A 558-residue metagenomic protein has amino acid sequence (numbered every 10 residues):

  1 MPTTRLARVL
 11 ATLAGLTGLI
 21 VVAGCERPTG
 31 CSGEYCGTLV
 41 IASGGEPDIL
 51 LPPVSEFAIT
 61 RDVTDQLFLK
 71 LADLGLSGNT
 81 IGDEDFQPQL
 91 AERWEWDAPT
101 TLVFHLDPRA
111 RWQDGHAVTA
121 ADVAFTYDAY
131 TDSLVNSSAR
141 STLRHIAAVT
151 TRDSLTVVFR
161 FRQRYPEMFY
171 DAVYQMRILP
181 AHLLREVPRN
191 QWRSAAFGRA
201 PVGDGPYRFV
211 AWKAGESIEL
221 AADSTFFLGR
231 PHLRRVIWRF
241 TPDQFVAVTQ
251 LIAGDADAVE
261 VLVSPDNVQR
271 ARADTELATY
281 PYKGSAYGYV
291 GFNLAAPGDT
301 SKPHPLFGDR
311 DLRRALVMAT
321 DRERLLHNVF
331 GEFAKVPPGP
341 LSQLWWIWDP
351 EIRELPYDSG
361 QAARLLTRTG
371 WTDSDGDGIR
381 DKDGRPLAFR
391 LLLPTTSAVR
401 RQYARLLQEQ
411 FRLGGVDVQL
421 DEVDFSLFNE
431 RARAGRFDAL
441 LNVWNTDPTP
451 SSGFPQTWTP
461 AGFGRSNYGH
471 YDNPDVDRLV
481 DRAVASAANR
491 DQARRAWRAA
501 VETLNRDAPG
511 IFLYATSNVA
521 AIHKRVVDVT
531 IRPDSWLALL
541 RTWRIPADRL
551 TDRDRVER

Functional and structural regions predicted by a protein language model:
P28, V149-T150, V210-A221, I237-S301 (+3 more regions): Extracellular/periplasmic solute-recognition and catalytic clefts
E34, E95, H105, A139-E186: Surface-exposed binding/hinge segments that line and control ligand-binding clefts or catalytic entry sites
A42-A98, D128, V202-D204: N-terminal lobe/hinge region of extracytoplasmic solute-binding protein
L76-I81, Y174-P231, R235, F245-V246 (+3 more regions): Gly/Pro-rich hinge or "lid" segments in bacterial periplasmic/extracellular proteins
E92-N136, R152, V158-R160, W238 (+2 more regions): Aromatic- and charge-enriched surface segment that lines or borders ligand/interaction sites
T119-T126, S154-R160, G205-P206, L233-R235 (+4 more regions): Alpha-helical secondary-structure segments
A195-G198, D223-R270, R405-E409, G415-Q419 (+1 more regions): Ligand-site clamp/hinge motif
K213-S217, A222-S224, P281, S285-G288 (+4 more regions): Detector for C-terminal structural segments
